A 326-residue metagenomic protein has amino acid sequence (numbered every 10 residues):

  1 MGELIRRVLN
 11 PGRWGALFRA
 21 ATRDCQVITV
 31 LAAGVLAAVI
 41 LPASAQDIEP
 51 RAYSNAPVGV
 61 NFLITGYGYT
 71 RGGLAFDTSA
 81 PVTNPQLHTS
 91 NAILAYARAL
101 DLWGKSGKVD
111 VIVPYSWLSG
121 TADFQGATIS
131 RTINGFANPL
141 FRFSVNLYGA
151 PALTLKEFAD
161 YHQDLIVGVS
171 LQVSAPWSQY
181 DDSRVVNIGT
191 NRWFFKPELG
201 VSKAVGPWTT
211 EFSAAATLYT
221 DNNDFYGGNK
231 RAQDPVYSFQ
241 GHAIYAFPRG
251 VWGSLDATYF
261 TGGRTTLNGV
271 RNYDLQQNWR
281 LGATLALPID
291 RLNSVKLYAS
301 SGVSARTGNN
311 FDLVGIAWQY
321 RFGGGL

Functional and structural regions predicted by a protein language model:
L41-I64, G149-L165, G323-L326: Outer-membrane beta-barrel biogenesis signature
N61-L63, G107-V111, F141, L165-L171 (+5 more regions): Transmembrane beta-strands of outer-membrane beta-barrel proteins
T65-Y67, L94-R98, F141-L147, L171 (+6 more regions): Residues on the lipid-exposed face of transmembrane beta-strands in outer-membrane beta-barrel proteins
Y67-G73, V113-S119, L147, V173-Q179 (+5 more regions): Transmembrane beta-strands of outer-membrane beta-barrel pores
T70-N91, T128-I129, D182-N187: Surface-exposed strand-loop-strand hairpins of Gram-negative outer-membrane beta-barrel proteins
G73-L74, G104-G107, P151, P207-T210 (+3 more regions): Repeated loop/turn-to-beta-strand initiation elements of outer-membrane beta-barrel proteins
S116-A232, Y273-D274: Outer-membrane pore/translocation modules
Y226-L326: Outer membrane beta-barrel transmembrane domains
